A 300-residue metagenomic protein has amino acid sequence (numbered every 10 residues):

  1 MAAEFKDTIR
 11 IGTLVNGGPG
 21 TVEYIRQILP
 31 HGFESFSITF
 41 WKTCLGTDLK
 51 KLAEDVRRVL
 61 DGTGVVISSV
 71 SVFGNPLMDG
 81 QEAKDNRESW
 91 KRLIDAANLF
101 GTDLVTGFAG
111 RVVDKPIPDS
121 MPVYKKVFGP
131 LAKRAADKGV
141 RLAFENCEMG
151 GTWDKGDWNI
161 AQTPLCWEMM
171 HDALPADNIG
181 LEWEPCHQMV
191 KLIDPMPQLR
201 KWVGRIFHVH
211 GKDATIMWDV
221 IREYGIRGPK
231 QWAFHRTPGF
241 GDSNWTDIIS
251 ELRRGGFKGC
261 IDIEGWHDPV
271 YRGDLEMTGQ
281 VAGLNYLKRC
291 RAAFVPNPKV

Functional and structural regions predicted by a protein language model:
M1-L104, P118-G129, A136, A176 (+6 more regions): N-terminal pre-domain/capping segments
D7, R26, S35-F36, V70 (+2 more regions): Acidic/histidine-rich catalytic cores of soluble enzymes
L14-G18, T39-T43, V70-N75, G110-V112 (+4 more regions): Active-site beta-loop-alpha junctions enriched in small/polar residues
G46, T152-A161, V270-T278: Short, flexible/disordered intra-domain loops and linkers
V65, T102-D103, V140, G255-G259: A short helix->loop->beta-strand "cap" motif at the edges of active sites that frequently abuts
L99-P118, R141-W153: Active-site groove signature of glycoside hydrolases
A214, R253-R254: Catalytic-face loop-and-helix region of soluble metabolic enzyme cores
I216, R227-R236, K258-G273: Active-site clefts of carbohydrate-active enzymes
